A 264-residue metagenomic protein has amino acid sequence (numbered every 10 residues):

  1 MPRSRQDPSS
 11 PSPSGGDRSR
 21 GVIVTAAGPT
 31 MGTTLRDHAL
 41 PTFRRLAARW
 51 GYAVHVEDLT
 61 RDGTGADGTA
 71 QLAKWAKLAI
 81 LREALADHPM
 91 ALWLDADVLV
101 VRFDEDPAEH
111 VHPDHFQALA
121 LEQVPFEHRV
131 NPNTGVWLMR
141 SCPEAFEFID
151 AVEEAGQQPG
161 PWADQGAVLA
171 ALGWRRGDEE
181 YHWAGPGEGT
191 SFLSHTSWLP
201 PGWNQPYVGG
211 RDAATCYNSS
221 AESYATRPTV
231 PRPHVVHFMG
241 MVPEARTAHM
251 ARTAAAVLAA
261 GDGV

Functional and structural regions predicted by a protein language model:
P2-D87, P143, A259, G263: N-terminal anchoring/stem segment of glycosyltransferases
G16-R18, L85, H110-P113, H128-N131 (+2 more regions): Extracellular/periplasmic catalytic domains that process cell-envelope and extracellular macromolecules
S19, L94, P132-G135, D164 (+2 more regions): Residues that flank catalytic or metal-binding motifs in active/ligand-binding sites
A26, E57-L59, A120-L121, L199-P201: Conserved beta-strand termini and adjacent loop/short-helix elements that scaffold enzyme active sites in alpha/beta
A26-M31, V124-P125, M241: Short polar catalytic/cofactor-binding loops
M31-R36, E127, V208, E244-T247: Short N-terminal binding/cap micro-motifs at the start of the first secondary-structure element
T69-I149: GT-A fold catalytic core of metal-dependent nucleotide-sugar glycosyltransferases, centered on the diacidic
A79, A145-V264: Catalytic core and acceptor-binding pocket of nucleotide-sugar-dependent glycosyltransferases
